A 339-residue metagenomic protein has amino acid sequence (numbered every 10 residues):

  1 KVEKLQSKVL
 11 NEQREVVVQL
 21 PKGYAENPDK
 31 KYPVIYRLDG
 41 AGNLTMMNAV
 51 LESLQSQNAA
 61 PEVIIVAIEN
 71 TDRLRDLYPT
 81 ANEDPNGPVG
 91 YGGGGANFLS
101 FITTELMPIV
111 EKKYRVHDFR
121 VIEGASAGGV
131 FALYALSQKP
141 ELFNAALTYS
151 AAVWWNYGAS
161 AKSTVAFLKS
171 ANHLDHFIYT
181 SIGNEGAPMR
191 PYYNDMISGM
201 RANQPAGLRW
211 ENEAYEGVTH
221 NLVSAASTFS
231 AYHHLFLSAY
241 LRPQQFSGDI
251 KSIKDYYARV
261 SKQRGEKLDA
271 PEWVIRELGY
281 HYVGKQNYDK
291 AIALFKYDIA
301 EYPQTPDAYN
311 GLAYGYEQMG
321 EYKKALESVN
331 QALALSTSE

Functional and structural regions predicted by a protein language model:
K1-M319, S328-Q331, T337-E339: Non-catalytic cap/lid and distal C-terminal segments of serine-dependent acyl enzymes
Y322: Beta-loop motif signature
